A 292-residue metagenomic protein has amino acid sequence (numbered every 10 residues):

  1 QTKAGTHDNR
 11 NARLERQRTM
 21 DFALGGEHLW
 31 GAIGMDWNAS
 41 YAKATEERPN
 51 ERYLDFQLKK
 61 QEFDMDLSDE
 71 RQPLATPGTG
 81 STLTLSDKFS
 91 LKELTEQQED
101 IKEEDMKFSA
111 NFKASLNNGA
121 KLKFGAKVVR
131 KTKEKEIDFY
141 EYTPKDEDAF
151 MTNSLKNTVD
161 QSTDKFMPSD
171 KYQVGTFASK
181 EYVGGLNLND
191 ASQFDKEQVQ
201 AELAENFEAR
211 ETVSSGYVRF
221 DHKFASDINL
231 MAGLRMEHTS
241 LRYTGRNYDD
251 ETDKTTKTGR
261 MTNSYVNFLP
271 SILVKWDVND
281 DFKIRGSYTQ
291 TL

Functional and structural regions predicted by a protein language model:
Q1, R48-L54, K135-E141, R242-E251: Outer-membrane beta-barrel translocator domains and adjoining extracellular loop/strand segments of Gram-negative
T6-N50, L85-F139, K196-N229, N263-L269 (+2 more regions): Outer-membrane beta-barrel transmembrane strands
A44, L54-Q57, Q61: Non-catalytic interaction/regulatory modules that flank or connect domains
R52, M65, G245, K254-N263 (+1 more regions): Outer-membrane beta-barrel domain signature, especially the mid-to-C-terminal portions of large Gram-negative OMP
D64-E93, E147-E205: Flexible glycine-rich, low-complexity coil/linker segments exposed to the extracellular/periplasmic environment
